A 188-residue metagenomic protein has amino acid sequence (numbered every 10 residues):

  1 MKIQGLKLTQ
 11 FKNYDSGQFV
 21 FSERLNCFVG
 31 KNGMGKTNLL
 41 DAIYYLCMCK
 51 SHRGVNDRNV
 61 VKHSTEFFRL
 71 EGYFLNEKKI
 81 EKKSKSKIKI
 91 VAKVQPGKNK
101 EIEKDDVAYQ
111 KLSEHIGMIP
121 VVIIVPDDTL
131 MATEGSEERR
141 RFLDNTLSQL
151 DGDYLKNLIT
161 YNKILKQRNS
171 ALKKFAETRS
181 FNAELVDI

Functional and structural regions predicted by a protein language model:
M1-Y45: Pre-Walker A-like glycine/lysine-rich segment at the N-terminus of P-loop NTPase domains
V20, N38, N59-K62, K156 (+1 more regions): Alpha-helical initiation/capping and key positions within long helical/coiled-coil segments
K36, L40, D57, L143-D144: Alpha-helical structural signal
D41-Y45, P120, D144: Generic alpha-helical structural context detector
I43, C47-S51, L172: Short amphipathic alpha-helical segments enriched in hydrophobics
M48-T133, E137-E138, L147-Y154: Nucleotide-state sensing region of NTPase/ATPase domains
L130-I188: An accessory alpha-helical subdomain
